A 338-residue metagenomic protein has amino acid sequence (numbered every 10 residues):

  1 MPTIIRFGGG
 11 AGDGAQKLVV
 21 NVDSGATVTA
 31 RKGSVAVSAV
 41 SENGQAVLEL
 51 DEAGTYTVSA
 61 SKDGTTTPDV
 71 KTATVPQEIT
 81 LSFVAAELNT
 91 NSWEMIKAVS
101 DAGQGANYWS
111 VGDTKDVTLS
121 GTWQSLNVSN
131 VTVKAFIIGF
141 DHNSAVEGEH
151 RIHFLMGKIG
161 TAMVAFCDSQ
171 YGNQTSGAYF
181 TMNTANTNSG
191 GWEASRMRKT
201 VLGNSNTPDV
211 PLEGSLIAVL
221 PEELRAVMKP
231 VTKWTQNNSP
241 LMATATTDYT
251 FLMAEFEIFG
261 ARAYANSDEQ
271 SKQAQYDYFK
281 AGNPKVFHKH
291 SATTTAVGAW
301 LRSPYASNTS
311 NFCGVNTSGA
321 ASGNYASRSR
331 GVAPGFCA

Functional and structural regions predicted by a protein language model:
M1-A15: Short, intrinsically disordered N-terminal pre-domain segments
M1-I5, S61-A86: Structured interaction patches on ligand/partner-binding surfaces of diverse proteins
G14-S24: A short, amphipathic beta-strand motif
S24-V28, G54-Y56: Short beta-strand/loop motifs in extracellular/secreted proteins, especially within beta-sandwich accessory domains
R31-L50: Short, acidic Ser/Thr/Gly-rich low-complexity loop/linker segments typical of extracellular and cell-surface proteins
L48, E52-G64: A short, solvent-exposed beta-strand micro-motif common in secreted/extracellular proteins
V84-A338: Collagenous Gly-X-Y triple-helix signature in extracellular proteins
